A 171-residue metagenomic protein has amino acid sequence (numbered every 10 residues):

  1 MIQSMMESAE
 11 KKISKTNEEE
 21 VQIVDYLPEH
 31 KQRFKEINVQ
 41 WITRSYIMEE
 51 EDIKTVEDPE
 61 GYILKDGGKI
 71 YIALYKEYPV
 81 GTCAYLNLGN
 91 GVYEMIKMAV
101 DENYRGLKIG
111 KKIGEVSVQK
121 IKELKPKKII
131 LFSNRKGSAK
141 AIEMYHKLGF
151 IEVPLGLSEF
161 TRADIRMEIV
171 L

Functional and structural regions predicted by a protein language model:
M1-N17, T161-L171: Terminal substrate-recognition subdomain of acyl/acetyltransferases
T16-V21, D25-I96, D101-N103, G114-V116 (+4 more regions): Acetyl-CoA-dependent GNAT
D101-N103, L107, K136-G137: Active-site acidic-Proline motif in GNAT/NAT acetyltransferases
I121-S133: Conserved GNAT acetyl-CoA-binding A-motif
P126, Y145-P154: Conserved acetyl-CoA-binding loop of GNAT-fold acetyltransferases
L131-I142, S158-R162: Conserved beta-strand-loop-alpha-helix junction that forms the acyl-donor binding cleft
